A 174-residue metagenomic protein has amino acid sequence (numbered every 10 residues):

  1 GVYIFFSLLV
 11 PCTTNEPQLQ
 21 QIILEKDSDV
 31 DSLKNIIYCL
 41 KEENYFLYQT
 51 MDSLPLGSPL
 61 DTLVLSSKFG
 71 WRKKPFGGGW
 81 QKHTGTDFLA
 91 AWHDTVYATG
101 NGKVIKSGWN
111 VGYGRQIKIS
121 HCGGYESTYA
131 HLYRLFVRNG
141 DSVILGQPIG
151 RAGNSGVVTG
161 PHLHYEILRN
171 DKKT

Functional and structural regions predicted by a protein language model:
G1-Q21: Bacterial Sec-dependent signal peptides at the C-terminal "C-region" and cleavage site
Q21-L24, G124, R134, I167: Intrinsic structural disorder/low-complexity segments
Q21-R115, L145: Surface-exposed, glycine-biased beta-strand/turn segments
L65, R115-H121, T128, N139-T174: Conserved, short, structured surface segments that act as functional micro-motifs
K68, S107-G108, L135, A152-S155: Residue-level recognition of beta-strand microenvironments
A90, L135, N139: Active-site acidic-Proline motif in GNAT/NAT acetyltransferases
A98-F136, P161: Zn2+-dependent peptidoglycan hydrolase active-site motif and core
